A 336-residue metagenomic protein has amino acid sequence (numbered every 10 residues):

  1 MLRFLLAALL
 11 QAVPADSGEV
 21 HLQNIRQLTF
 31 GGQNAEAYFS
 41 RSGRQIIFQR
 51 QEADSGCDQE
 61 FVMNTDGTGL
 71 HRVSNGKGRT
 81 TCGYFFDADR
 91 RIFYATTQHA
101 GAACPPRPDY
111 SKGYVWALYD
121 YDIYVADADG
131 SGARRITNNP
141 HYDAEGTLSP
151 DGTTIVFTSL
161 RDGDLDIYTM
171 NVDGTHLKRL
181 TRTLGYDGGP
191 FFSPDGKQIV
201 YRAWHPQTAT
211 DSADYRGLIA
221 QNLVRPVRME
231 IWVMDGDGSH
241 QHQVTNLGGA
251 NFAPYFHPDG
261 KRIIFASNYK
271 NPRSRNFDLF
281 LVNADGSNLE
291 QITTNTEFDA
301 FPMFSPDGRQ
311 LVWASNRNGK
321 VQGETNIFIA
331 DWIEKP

Functional and structural regions predicted by a protein language model:
M1-A7: Sec-dependent signal peptide recognition, specifically the positively charged N-region followed immediately by
V13-G32: A short helix->beta-strand "capping" segment at the edge of beta-propeller domains
N24-Q27, T68-H71, D120, S131-R134 (+3 more regions): Predominantly a core beta-strand signature of beta-propeller blades across repeat-based propeller domains
F30-Q33, Q49-E60, N75-T80, A95-D122 (+9 more regions): A flexible loop/linker signature enriched in serine peptidases of the S9 family
R41-S42, D87-A88, P150-D151, P194-D195 (+2 more regions): Residue-level detector of Asp-centered blade-edge/turn motifs that repeat once per structural unit in beta-propeller
I46-I47, I92, I155, I199 (+2 more regions): Hydrophobic beta-strand positions that form the internal "hydrophobic ladder" of WD40/Gbeta-like beta-propeller blades
N64-T68, D127-S131, N171-T175, D235-S239 (+2 more regions): Short loop/turn segments that connect beta-strands within beta-propeller blades
